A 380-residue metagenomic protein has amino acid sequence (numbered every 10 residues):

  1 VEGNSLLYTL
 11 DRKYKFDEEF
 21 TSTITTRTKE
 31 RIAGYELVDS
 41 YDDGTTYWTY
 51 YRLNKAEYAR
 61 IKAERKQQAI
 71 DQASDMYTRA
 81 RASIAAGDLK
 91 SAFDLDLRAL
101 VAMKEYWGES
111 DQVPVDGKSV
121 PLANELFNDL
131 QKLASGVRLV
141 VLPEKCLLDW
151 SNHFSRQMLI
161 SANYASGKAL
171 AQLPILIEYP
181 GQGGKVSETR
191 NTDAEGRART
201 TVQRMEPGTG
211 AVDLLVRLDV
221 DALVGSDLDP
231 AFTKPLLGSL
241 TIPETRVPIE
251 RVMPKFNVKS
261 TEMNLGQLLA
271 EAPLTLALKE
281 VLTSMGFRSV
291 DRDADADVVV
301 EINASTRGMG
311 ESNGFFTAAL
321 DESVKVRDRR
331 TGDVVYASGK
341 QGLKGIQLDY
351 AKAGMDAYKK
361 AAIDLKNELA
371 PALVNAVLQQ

Functional and structural regions predicted by a protein language model:
V1-K55, N375-Q380: Intrinsically disordered, low-complexity charged/polar segments
V1-T9, I249-N303, T331-D333: N-terminal segment of the mature soluble domain
L6-Y35, A294-V334, Q341: Surface-exposed short loop/turn segments
G87, D328-N375: Short secondary-structure boundary motifs at beta->alpha junctions and helix caps
E109-V115, Y164-K185, Y336-A337: Short flexible loop/turn segments that cap and initiate beta-strands
L130, G225-F256: Short beta-strand elements
V141-L173, E178, A198-V202, V299-E301: Beta-strand-rich structural segments
E188-E195: Short, acidic Ser/Thr/Gly-rich low-complexity loop/linker segments typical of extracellular and cell-surface proteins
